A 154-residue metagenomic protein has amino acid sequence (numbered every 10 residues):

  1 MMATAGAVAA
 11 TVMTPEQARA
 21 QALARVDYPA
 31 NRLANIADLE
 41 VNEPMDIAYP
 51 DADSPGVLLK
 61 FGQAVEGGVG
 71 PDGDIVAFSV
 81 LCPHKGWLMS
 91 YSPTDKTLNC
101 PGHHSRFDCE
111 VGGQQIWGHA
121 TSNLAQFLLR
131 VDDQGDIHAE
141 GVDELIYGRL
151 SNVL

Functional and structural regions predicted by a protein language model:
M1-Q21: N-terminal export signals
T14-D95, A125-L154: N-terminal pre-ligand scaffold of iron-sulfur
D53-P55, R106, Q115: Short, solvent-exposed loop/turn motifs
V65-G68, V111-Q115: A short, acidic/glycine-rich surface segment
G73, H103-H104: Short loop/turn microsegments at loop-to-beta-strand junctions
M89-T94, R106-G113: Iron-sulfur (Fe-S) cluster-binding segments and ferredoxin-like electron-carrier domains, especially [2Fe-2S]
K96-H103, Q114-L124: Short cysteine/histidine-rich metal-coordination sites, predominantly Zn2+-binding motifs
